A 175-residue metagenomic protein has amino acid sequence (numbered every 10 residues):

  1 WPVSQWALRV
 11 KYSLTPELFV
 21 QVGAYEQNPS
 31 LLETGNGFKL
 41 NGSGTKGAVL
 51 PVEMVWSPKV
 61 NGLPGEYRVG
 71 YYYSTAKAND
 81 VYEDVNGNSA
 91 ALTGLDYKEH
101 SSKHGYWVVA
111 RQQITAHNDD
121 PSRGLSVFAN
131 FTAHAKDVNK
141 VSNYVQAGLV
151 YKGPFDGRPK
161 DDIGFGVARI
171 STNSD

Functional and structural regions predicted by a protein language model:
W1-E53: Surface-exposed coil loops of outer-membrane beta-barrel proteins
L8-Y12, V52-P58, V108-Q112, A147-Y151 (+1 more regions): Residues on the lipid-exposed face of transmembrane beta-strands in outer-membrane beta-barrel proteins
E17-V20, S57-Y67, T115-L125, G153-D162: Short loop/turn motifs that connect adjacent beta-strands in outer-membrane beta-barrel proteins
V20-E26, Y67-Y73, L125-A133, A147 (+1 more regions): Transmembrane beta-barrel strands of outer-membrane/channel proteins
L31, H100, A133-Y144: Solvent-exposed loop/turn segments connecting transmembrane beta-strands in outer-membrane beta-barrel proteins
G35-N41, L92-Y97, T132-K136: Extracellular loop and loop/strand-boundary signature of outer-membrane beta-barrel proteins
S43-V108: Acidic, glycine-rich loop-and-beta core segments that form the ion-binding/anion-interacting portion of active sites
S142-D175: C-terminal hydrophobic structural anchor segments that stabilize assembly/packing rather than catalytic chemistry
